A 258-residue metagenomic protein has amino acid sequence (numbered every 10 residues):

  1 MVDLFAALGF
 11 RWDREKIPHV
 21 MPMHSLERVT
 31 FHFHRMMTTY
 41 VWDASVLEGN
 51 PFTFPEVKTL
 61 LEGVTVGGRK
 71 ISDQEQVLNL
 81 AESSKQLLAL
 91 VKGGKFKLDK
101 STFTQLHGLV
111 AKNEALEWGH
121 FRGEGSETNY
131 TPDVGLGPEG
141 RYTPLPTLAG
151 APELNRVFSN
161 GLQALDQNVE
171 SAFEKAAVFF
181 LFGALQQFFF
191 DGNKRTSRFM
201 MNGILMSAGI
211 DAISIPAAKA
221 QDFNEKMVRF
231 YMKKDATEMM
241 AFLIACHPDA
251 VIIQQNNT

Functional and structural regions predicted by a protein language model:
M1-T258: FIC/Doc superfamily catalytic core
